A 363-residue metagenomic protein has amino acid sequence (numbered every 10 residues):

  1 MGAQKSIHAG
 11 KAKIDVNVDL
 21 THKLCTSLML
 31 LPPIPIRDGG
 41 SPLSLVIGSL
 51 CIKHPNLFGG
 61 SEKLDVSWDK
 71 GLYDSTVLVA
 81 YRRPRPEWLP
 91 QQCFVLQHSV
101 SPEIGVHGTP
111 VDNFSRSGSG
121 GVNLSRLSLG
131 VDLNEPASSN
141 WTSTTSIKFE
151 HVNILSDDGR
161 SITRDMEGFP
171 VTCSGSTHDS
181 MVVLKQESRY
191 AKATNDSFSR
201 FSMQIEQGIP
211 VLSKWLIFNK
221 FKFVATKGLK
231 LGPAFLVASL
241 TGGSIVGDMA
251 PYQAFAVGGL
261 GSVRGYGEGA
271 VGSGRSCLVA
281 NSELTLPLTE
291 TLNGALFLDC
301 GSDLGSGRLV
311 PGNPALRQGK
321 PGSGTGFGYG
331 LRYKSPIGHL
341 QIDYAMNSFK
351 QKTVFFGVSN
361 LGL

Functional and structural regions predicted by a protein language model:
M1-S202, G228, V257-R264, G269-S276 (+2 more regions): Gram-negative/organellar outer-membrane beta-barrel architecture
V16-D19, L30-I36, I47, S180-G330: Extended beta-strand-rich architecture
